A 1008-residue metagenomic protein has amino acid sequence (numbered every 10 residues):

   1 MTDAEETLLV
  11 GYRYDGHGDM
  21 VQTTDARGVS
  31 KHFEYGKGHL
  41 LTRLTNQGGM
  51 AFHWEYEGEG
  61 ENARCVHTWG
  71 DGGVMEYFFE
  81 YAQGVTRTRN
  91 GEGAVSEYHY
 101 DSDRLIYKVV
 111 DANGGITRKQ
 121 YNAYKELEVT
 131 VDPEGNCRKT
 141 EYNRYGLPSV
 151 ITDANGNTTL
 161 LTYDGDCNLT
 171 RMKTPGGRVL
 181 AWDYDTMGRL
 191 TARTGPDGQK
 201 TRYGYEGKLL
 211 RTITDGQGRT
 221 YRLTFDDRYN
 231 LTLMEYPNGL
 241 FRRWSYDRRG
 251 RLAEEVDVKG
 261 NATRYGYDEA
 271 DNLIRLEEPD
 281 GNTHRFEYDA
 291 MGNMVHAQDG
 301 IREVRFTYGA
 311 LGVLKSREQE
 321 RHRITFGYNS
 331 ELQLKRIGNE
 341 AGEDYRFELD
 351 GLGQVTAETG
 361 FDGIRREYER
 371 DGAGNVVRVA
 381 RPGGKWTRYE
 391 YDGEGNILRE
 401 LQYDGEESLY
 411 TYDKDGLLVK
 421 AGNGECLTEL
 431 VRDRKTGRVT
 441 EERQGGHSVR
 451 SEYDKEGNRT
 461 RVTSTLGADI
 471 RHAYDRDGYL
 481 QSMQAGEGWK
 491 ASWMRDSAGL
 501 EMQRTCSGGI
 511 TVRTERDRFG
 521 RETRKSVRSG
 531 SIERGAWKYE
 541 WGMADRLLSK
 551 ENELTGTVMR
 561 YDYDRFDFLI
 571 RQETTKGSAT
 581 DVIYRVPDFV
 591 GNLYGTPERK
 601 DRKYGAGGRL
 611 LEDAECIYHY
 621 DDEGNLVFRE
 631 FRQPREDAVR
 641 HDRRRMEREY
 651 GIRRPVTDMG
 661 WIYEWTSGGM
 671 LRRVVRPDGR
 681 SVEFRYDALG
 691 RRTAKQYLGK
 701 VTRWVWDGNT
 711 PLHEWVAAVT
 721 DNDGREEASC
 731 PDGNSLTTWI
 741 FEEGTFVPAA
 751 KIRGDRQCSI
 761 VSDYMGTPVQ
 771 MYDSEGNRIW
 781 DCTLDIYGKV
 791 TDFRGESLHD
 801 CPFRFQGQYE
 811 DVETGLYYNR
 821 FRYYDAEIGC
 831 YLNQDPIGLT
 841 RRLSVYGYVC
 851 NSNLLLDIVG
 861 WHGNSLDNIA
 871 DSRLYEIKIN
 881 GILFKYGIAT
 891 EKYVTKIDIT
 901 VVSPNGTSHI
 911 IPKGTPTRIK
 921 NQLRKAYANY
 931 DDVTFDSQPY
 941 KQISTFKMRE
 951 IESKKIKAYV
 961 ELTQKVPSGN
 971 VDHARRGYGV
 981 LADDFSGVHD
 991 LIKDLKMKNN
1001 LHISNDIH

Functional and structural regions predicted by a protein language model:
M1-K603, G608-D613, I617-Y620, G624-A638 (+10 more regions): Extended charged/polar low-complexity repeat regions
G216, T814-L816, L843: Structural motif
F589, R599-G605, A750-R820, N853-L855: A motif-centric feature for acidic-aromatic and gly/ser/thr-rich catalytic loops and repeats
G624-L626, R692, G766-P768, L784 (+2 more regions): Cysteine-centered, disulfide-bonded loop motifs in secreted/extracellular proteins
F628-R645, V719-D723, T895-V901: Internal, charge-rich low-complexity segments
R629, M771, K789-T791, R822-L832 (+1 more regions): Short, low-complexity export/processing leader segments characterized by acidic and small residues
I760, Q770, R804, G847 (+3 more regions): Structural recognition of the beta-strand scaffold that forms the well-ordered cores of secreted hydrolase catalytic
H862-H1008: Catalytic toxin/effector domains delivered as secreted proteins or via bacterial secretion systems
